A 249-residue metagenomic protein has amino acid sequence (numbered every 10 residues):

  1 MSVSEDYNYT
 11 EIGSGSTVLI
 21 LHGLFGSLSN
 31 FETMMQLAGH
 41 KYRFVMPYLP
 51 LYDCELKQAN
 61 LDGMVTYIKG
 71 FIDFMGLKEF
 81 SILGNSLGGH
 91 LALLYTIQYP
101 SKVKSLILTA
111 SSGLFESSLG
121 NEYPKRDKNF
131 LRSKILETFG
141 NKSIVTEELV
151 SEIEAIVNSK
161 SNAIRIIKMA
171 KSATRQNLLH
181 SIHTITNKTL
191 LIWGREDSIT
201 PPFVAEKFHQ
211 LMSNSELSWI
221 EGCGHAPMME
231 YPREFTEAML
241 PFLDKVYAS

Functional and structural regions predicted by a protein language model:
M1-V18, G39-Y42, L56, G140 (+1 more regions): Alpha/beta-hydrolase fold catalytic core
T10-C54: Conserved HGGG/HGGXW glycine-rich cap/lid loop of the alpha/beta-hydrolase fold
V45-L83, E237: Active-site loop/oxyanion-hole signature of alpha/beta-hydrolase fold enzymes
G84, G88, A92: Gly/Ala-rich beta-loop-alpha elbow adjacent to hydrolase catalytic centers
L93-Q98, V103-S133: Flexible "cap/lid" loop of the alpha/beta hydrolase fold
R126-N187: Conserved alpha/beta-hydrolase catalytic His-Asp/Glu region
K171-Q210, W219: Conserved serine/cysteine hydrolase catalytic core
G222-S249: Catalytic active-site module of serine/aspartate enzymes centered on a nucleophile-bearing elbow/loop
